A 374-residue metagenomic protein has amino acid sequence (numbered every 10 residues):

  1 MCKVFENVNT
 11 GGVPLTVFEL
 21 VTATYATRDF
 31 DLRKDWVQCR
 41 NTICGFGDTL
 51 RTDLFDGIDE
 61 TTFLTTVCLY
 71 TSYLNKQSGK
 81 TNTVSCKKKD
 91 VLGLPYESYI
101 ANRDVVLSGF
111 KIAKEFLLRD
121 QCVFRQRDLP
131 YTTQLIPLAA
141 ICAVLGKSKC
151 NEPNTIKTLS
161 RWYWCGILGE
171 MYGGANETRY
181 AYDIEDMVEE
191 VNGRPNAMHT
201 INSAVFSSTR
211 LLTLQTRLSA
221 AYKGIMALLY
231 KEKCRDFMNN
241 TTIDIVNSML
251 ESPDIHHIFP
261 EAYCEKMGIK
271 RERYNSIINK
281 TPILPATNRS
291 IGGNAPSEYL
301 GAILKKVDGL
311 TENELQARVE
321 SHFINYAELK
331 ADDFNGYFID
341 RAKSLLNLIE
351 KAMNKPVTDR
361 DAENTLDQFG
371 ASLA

Functional and structural regions predicted by a protein language model:
M1-E60, L64-L74, R125, P153 (+9 more regions): Basic- and aromatic-enriched surface patches that contact anionic nucleotides/nucleic acids
M1-K3, S78-G79, K149-N151, M171-Y172 (+4 more regions): Short conserved micro-motifs at the rims of enzyme active sites and ligand-binding pockets
E19-T22, L50-T209: A cross-family structural signal marking well-folded subdomains
I167-I255, Y263: Intrinsically disordered, low-complexity N-proximal targeting/linker segments that flank membranes
E170, S203, Q215, A221 (+3 more regions): Acidic, carboxylate-rich catalytic segments that either coordinate divalent cations
I245-N279, A295: Histidine-centered nuclease catalytic patch
S276-D308: Short Cys/His-centered divalent metal-binding micro-motifs
S297, G301-G336: C-terminal structured domain segments
